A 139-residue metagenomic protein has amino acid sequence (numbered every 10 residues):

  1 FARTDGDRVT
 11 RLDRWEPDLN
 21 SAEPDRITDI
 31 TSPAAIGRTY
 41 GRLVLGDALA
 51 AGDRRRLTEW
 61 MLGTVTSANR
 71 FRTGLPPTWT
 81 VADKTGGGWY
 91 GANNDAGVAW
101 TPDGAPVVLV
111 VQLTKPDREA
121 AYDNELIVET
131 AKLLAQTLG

Functional and structural regions predicted by a protein language model:
F1-L45: Mid-domain, small-residue-enriched loop/turn segments at the edges of structured enzyme/sensor domains
G37-T80, T85-G139: Structured C-terminal helix/loop/strand segments within mature extracytoplasmic catalytic/sensor domains
